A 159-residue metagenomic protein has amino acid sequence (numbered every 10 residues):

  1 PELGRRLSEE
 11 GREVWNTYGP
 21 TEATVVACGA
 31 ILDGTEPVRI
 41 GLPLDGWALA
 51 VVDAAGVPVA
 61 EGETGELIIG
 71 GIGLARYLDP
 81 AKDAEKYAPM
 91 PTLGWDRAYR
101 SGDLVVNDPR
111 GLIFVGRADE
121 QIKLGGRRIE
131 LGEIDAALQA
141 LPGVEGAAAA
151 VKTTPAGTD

Functional and structural regions predicted by a protein language model:
P1-E2, N16-A23: Adenylate-forming
E2-L3, E133: Short Gly/charged-rich anion-binding patches and loops
L7-G11: Short, conserved loop/helix-junction motifs that constitute active-site signature segments in enzyme catalytic cores
E13-N16, I31-D159: AMP-dependent adenylate-forming
C28: Specific aromatic-rich, kink-prone transmembrane helix
